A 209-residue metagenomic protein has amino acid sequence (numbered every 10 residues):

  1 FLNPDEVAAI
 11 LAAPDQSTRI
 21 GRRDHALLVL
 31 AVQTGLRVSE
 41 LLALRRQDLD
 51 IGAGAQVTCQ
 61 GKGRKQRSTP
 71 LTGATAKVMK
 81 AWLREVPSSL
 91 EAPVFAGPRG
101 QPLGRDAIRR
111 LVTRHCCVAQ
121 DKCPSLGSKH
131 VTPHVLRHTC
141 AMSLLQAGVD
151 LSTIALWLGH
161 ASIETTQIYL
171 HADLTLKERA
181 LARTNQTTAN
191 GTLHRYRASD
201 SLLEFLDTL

Functional and structural regions predicted by a protein language model:
F1-L209: Conserved catalytic core of the tyrosine transesterase superfamily
